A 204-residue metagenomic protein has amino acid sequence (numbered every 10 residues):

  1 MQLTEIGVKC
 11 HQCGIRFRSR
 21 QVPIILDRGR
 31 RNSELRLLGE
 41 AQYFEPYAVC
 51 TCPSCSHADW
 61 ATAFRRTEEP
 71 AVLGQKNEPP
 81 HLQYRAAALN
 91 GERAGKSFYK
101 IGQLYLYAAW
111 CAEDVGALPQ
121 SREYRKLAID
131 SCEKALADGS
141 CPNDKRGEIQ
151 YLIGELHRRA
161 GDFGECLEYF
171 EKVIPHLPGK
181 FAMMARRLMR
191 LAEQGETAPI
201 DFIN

Functional and structural regions predicted by a protein language model:
M1-V72: N-terminal cysteine/histidine-rich coordination modules
F64-G116, K126, D130, D144-R159: Amphipathic alpha-helical repeat scaffolds of TPR domains
A87, A94, A128, A135 (+2 more regions): Alpha-helical solenoid scaffolds that mediate protein-protein interactions, centered on TPR/SEL1-like repeats but also
Y124, C132, I149, L156 (+3 more regions): Generic L/I/V-rich hydrophobic alpha-helical segments across diverse proteins
A135-K145, P175-M189: Boundary/linker segments of alpha-helical solenoid repeat arrays
L152-C166, R190-N204: Alpha-helical linker/edge segments of TPR/alpha-solenoid repeat scaffolds and analogous pre-/post-domain helices
E165-E168, H176: Polar, enzyme-active/binding microenvironments
